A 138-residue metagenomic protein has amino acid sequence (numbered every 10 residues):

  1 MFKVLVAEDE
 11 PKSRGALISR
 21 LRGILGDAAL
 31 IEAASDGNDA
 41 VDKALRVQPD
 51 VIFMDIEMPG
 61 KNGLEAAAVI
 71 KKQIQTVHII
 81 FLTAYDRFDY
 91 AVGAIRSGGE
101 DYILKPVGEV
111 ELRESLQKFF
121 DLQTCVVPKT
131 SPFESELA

Functional and structural regions predicted by a protein language model:
M1-K3: Non-catalytic signal-transmission and effector/linker regions of two-component phosphorelay proteins
E8: Conserved acidic carboxylate
P11-E32, R46: Two-component/phosphorelay signaling modules centered on CheY-like receiver
E32-A33, F81: A structural preference for short, hydrophobic beta-strand core positions in alpha/beta folds
V41-F133: CheY-like receiver
S135-A138: C-terminal output/effector regions of signal-responsive regulators
